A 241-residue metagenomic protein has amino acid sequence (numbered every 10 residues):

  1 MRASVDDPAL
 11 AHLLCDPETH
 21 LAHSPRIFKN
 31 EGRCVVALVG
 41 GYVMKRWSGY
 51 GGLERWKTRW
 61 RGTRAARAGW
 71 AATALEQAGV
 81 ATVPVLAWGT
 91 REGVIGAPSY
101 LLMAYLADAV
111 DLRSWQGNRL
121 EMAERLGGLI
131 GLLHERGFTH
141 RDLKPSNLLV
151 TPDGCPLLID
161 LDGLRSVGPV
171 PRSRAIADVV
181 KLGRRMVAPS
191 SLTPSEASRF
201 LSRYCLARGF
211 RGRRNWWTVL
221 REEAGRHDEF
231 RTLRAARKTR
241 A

Functional and structural regions predicted by a protein language model:
H12-V110, G128-R136, H140, T239-A241: Conserved ATP-binding subdomain of kinase catalytic cores across diverse folds
R91, T151-D153: Short beta-strand micro-motifs enriched in acidic
S99-A104, C155-L161: A short beta-strand motif that forms the metal-chelation/ATP-contact edge of phosphoryl-transfer active sites
A107, P145, G163: Short, glycine/acidic-enriched loop or turn micro-motifs at the edges of active sites
V110-N118: AlphaC helix of the protein kinase catalytic domain
E121-L129: Conserved alphaE helix
L143-V150: Hydrophobic residue at the +6 position relative to the catalytic HRD Asp in the kinase catalytic loop
L157-A235: C-lobe/activation-segment region of protein kinase-like
